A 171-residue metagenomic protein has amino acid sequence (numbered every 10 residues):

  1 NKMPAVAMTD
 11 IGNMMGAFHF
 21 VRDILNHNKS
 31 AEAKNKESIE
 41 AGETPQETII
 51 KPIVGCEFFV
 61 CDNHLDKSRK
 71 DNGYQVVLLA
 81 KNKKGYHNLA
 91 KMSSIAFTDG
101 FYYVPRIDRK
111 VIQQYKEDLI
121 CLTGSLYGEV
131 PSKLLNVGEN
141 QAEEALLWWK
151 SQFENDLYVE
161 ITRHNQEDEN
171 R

Functional and structural regions predicted by a protein language model:
N1-R171: Phosphodiester-processing cores and adjacent nucleic acid-binding clamps
